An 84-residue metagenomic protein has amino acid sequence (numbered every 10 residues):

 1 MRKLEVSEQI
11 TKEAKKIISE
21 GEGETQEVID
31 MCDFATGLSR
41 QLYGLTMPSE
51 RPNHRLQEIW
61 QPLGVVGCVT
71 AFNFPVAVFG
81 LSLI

Functional and structural regions predicted by a protein language model:
M1-H54, I84: N-terminal Rossmann-like NAD(P)+-binding subdomain of aldehyde/semialdehyde dehydrogenases
L45-I84: Conserved small-residue-rich beta-alpha loop and adjacent elements that most often cradle the phosphate/pyrophosphate
